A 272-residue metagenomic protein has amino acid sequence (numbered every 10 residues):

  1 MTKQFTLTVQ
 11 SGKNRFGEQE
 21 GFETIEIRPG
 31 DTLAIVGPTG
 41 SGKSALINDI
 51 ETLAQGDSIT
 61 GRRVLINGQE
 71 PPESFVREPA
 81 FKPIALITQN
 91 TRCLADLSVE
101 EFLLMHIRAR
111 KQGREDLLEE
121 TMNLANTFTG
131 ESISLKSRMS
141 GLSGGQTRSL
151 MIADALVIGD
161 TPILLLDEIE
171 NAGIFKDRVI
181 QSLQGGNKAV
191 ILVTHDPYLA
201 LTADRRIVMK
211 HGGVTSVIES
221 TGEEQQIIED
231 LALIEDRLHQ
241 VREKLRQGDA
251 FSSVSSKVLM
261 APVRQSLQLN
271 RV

Functional and structural regions predicted by a protein language model:
S44: Walker A/P-loop
E51-Q55: Helix-to-loop junction immediately C-terminal to a conserved catalytic motif
Q69-A85: ABC ATPase NBD coupling module
N90, A95-G113: Q-loop/switch helix immediately C-terminal to the Walker
L124-S140: Conserved ABC nucleotide-binding domain
G144-L164: GG-anchored amphipathic helix commonly corresponding to the ABC/SMC/Rad50 NBD signature/C-loop
A203-E223, D249-V254, V258-A261, S266-N270: H-loop (His-switch) and adjacent beta-strand-loop-beta switch element of ABC-type ATPase nucleotide-binding domains
G212-R246: Conserved beta-strand-loop-alpha-helix hinge in the C-terminal portion of ABC ATPase nucleotide-binding domains
